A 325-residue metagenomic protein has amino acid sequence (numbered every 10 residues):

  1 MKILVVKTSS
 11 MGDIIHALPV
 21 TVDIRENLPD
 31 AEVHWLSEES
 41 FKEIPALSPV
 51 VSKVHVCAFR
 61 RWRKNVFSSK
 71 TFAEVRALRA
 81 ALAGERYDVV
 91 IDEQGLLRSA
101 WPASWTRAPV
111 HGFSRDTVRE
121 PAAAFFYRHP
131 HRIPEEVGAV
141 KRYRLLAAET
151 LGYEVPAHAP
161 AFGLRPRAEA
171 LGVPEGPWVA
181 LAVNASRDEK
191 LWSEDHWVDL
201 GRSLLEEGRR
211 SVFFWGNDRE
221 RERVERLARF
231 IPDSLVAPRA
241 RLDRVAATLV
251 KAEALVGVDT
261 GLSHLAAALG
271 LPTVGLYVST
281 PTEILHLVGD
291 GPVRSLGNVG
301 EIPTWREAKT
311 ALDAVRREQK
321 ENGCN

Functional and structural regions predicted by a protein language model:
M1-N325: Catalytic machinery of carbohydrate-active enzymes, primarily nucleotide-sugar-dependent glycosyltransferases
